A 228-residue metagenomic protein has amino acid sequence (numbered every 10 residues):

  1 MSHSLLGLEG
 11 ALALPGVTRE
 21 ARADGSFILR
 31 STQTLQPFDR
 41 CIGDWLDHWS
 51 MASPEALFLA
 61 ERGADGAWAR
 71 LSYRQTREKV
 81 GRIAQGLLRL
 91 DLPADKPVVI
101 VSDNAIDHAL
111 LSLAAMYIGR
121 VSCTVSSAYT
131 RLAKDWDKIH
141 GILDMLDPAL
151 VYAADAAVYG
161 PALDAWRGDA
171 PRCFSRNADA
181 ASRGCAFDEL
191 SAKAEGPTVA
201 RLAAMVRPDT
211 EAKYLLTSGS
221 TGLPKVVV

Functional and structural regions predicted by a protein language model:
M1-L71, Q75-L90, S112, I118 (+2 more regions): N-lobe entry segment of adenylate-forming
T34, F58-L113, Y129-H140, A186-E195 (+1 more regions): Conserved AMP-binding/adenylate-forming core of the ANL superfamily
P54-L57, C173-S175, D179-L216, L223: Conserved pre-ATP/AMP-binding loop-to-beta segment of ANL
V98, A115, E211, T217-S220: Conserved S/T- and glycine-rich ATP-binding loop of Class I adenylate-forming
L113-T124, G141, M145: Short hydrophobic alpha-helices that are characteristic scaffold elements of the AMP-binding
S127-D164, K193-G196: Conserved ATP-dependent adenylate/AMP-binding module captured primarily in the ANL superfamily
I142, A162-N177: Short acidic, glycine/proline-enriched helix-loop-strand junctions
